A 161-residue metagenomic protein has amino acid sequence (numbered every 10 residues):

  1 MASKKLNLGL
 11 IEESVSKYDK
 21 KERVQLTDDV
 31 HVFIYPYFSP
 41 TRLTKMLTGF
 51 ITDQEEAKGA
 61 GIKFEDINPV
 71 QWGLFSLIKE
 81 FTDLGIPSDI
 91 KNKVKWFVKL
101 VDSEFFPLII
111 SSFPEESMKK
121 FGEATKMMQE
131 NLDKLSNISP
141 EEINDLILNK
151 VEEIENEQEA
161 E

Functional and structural regions predicted by a protein language model:
A2-D53: N-terminal "first-domain core" detector
P40-E161: Short, surface-exposed, charged amphipathic helix/loop patches that serve as local interaction elements
